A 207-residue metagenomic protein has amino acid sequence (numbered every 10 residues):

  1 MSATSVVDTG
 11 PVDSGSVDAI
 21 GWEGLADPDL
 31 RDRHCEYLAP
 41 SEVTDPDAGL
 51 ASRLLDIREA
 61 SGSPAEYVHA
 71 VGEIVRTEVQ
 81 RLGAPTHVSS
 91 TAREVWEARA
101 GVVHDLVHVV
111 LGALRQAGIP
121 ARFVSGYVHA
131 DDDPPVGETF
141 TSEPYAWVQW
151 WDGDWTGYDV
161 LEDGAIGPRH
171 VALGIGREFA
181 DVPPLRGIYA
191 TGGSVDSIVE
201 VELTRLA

Functional and structural regions predicted by a protein language model:
M1-E23: Intrinsically disordered, low-complexity N-terminal segments that are enriched in acidic
A3-S5, V148, V201: A structural signal for short, well-ordered beta-strand segments
T4, S61, G137-E138: Glycine-centered loop/turn motifs
G15, S89, V148-Q149: Intrinsically disordered, low-complexity regions enriched in Ser/Pro/Gly/Gln/His and often acidic
D18-G21, D27-G101, V109, A117 (+2 more regions): Secondary-structure boundary elements
E73, D105-V195: Hydrophobic/aromatic-rich core segments of domains that either
